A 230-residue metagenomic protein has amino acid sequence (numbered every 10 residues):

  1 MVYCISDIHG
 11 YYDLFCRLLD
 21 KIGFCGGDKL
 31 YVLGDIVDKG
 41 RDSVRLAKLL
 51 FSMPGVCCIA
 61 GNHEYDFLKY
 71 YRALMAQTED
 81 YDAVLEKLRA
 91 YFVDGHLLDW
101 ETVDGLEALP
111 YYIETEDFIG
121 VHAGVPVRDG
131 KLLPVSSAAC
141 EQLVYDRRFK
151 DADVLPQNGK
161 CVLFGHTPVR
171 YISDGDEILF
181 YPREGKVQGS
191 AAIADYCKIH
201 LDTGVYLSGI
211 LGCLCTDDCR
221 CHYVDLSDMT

Functional and structural regions predicted by a protein language model:
M1-M53: N-terminal active-site segment of His-dependent metallophosphoesterases
V2-H9, F118-G124, I199-L201: Active-site-proximal beta-strand elements of phosphoester/diester hydrolases
D7, D35, L50, G61-N62 (+5 more regions): Divalent metal-coordination and catalytic microenvironments
H9-D13, D38-R41, Y65-L68, V127-R128 (+2 more regions): Active-site environment of divalent metal-dependent phosphoester hydrolases
I22-G27, T115, P156-Q157: Glycine-rich phosphate-binding loop signature in dinucleotide/nucleotide-binding domains
S43-G120, P126-V127, P134, L143-D153: Active-site neighborhood of divalent metal-dependent phosphoester bond hydrolases
D129-V135, S173-I178: Cytochrome P450 core scaffold surrounding the K-helix E-X-X-R motif and the conserved "meander" helix-loop region
A152-T230: Acidic, His/Gly-rich catalytic cores of divalent-metal-dependent hydrolytic chemistry
